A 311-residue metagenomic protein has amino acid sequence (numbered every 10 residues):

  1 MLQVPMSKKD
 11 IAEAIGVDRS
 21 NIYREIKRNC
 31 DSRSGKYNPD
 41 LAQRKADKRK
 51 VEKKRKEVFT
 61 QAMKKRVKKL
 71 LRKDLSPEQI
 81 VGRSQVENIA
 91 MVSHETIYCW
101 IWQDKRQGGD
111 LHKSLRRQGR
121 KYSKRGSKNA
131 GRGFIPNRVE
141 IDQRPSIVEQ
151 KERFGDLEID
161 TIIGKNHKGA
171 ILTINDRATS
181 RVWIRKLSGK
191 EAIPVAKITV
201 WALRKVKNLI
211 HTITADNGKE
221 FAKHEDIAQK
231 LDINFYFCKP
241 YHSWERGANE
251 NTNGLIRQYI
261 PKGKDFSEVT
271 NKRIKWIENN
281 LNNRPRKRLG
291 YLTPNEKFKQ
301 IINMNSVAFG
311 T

Functional and structural regions predicted by a protein language model:
Q3-D74, E78, G82-R83, I89: Short, basic alpha-helical/linker "hinge" immediately adjacent to a nucleic-acid-recognition surface
I22, V67, I80, I97 (+8 more regions): Mobile genetic element proteins and their domesticated derivatives, centered on retroelements and DNA transposons
D40-K45, M91-E149: Basic, flexible linker segments flanking DNA-binding modules in nucleic acid-interacting mobile-element proteins
V139, Q143-V182: An active-site-proximal beta-strand-loop segment
G164-H167, I184-V206: Active-site beta-loop-alpha junctions of metal-dependent nucleic acid enzymes, especially the RNase H-like/DDE
A215-N217, A222-E225, F237-I260, S267-N279: RNase H-like two-metal-ion nuclease catalytic core shared by retroviral integrases and related mobile-element nucleases
K230-L231: Short, structured coil segments at secondary-structure junctions
K262-T311: C-terminal domain-tail junction helix/linker
